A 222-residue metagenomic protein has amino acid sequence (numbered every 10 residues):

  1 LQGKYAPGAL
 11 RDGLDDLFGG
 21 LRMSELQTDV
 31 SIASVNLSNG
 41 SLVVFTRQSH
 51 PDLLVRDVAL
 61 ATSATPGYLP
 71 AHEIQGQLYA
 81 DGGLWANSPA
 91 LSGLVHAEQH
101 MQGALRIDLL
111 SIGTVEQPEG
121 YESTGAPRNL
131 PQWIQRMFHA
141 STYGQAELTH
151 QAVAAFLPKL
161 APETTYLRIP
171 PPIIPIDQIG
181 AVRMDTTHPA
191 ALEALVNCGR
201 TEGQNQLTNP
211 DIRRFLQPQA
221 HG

Functional and structural regions predicted by a protein language model:
L1-G222: Patatin-like phospholipase
